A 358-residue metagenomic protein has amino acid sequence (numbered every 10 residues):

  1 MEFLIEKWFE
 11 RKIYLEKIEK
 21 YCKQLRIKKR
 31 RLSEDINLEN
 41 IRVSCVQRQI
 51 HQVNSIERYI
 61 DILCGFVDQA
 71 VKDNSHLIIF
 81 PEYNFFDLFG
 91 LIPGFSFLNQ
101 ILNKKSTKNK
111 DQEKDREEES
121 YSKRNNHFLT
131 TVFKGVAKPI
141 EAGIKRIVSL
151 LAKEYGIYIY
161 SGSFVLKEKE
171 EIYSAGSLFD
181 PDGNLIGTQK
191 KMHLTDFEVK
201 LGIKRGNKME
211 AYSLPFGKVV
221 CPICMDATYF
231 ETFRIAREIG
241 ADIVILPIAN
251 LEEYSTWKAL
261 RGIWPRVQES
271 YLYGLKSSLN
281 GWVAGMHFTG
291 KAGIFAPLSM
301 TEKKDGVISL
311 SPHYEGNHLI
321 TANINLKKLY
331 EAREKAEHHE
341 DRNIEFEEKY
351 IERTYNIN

Functional and structural regions predicted by a protein language model:
M1-S33, L279-N358: C-terminal beta-strand edge segments of enzyme domains
K23-L77, I245: N-terminal active-site segment of His-dependent metallophosphoesterases
N40-Q52, A175, T188, G217-D226 (+1 more regions): Active-site-proximal beta-strand elements of phosphoester/diester hydrolases
C45, S161-G162, A175-L178, E210-A211 (+2 more regions): Short beta-strand scaffold segments in enzyme catalytic cores
I56-I60, C64-D180, N250-P265, E269-S270: Cys-nucleophile CN-hydrolase/nitrilase-fold catalytic domain and related Cys-dependent amidase chemistry that acts on
V71-I79, E198-S270, L275-K276: Active-site beta-loop-alpha substructure in enzyme catalytic cores, prototypically the cysteine-centered nucleophile
P81, D182, T188-Q189, G306-H313: Short hydrophobic alpha-helix segments
I92-P93, S177, T188-T195: Short beta->alpha transition motifs characteristic of CBS
